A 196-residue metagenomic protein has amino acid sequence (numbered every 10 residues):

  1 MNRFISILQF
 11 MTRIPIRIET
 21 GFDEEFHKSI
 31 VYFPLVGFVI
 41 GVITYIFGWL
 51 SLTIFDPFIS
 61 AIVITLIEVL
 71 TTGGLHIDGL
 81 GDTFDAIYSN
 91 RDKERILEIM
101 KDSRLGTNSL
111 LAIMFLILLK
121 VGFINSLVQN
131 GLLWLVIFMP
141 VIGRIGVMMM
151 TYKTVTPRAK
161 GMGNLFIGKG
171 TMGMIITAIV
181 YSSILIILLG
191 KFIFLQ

Functional and structural regions predicted by a protein language model:
M1-G73, R91-E94, S109-Q196: Hydrophobic alpha-helical transmembrane segments
G74-S109: Aspartate-rich (DDxxD/NDxxD/DxxxD) Mg2+/diphosphate-binding motifs and their adjoining helix-loop segments
